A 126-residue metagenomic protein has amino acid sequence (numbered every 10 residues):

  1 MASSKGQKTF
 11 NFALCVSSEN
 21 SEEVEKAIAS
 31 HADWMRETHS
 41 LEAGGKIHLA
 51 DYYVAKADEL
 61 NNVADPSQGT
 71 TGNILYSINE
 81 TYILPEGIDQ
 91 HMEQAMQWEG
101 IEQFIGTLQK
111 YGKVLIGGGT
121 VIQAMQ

Functional and structural regions predicted by a protein language model:
M1-S77, I83-Q94, W98, T107-Q126: Short S/T/G/P-rich N-terminal loop/turn motif that feeds into the first structured element of a domain
Q103-F104: Charge-rich, well-structured scaffold segments of protease-associated domains
